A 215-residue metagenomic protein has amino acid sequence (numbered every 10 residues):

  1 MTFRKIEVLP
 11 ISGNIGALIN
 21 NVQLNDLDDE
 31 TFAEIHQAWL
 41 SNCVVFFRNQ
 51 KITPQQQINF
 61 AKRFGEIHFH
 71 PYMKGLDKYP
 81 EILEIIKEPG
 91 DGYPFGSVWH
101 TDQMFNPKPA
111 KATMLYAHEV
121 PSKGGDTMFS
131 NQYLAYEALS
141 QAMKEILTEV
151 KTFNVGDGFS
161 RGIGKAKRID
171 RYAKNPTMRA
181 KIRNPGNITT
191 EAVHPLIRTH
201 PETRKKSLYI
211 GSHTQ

Functional and structural regions predicted by a protein language model:
T2-Q215: Non-heme Fe(II) oxygenase catalytic core, chiefly the N-lobe of the double-stranded beta-helix
